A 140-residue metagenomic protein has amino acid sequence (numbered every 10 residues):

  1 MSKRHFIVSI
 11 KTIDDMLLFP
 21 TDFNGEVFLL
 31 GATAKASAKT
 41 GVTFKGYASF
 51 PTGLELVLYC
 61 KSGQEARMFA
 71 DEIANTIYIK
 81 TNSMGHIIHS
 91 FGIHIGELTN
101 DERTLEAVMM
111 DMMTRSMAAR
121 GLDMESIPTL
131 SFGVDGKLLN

Functional and structural regions predicted by a protein language model:
S2-R4, I13-A34, A48, Q64-R67: Conserved long alpha-helical elements within nucleotide-processing catalytic cores of c-di-GMP signaling and class III
I7: Structured alpha/beta or helical-core interaction and ligand-binding surfaces enriched in interleaved
M16, G53-I73, T104: Short helix/loop segment flanking the catalytic signature motif in cyclic-nucleotide metabolism enzymes
F28-G41, E65-G85, M110-S116: Alpha-helical scaffold within the catalytic cores of cyclic-nucleotide enzymes
G41-Y47: A short linear hydrophobic-aromatic micro-motif
Y47-Y59, M84-V108, L130-D135: A short glycine-enriched loop-to-beta-strand structural element that forms part of the catalytic core of nucleotide
T81, D111-V134: Catalytic/regulatory signature loops of cyclic-dinucleotide turnover enzymes and related class III nucleotidyl cyclases
L139-N140: Short acidic DE-rich linear segments
